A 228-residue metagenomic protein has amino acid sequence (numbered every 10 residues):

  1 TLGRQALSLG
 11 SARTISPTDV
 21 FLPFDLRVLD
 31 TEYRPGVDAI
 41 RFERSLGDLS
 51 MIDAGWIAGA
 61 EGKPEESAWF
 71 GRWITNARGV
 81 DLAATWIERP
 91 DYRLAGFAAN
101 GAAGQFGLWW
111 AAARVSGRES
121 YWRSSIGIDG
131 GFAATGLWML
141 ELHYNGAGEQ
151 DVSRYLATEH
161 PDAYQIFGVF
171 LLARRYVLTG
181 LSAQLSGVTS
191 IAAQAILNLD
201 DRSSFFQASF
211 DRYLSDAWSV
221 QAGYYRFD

Functional and structural regions predicted by a protein language model:
T1, I40-R44, G71-T75, F97-G101 (+4 more regions): Residues on the lipid-exposed face of transmembrane beta-strands in outer-membrane beta-barrel proteins
T1, L49-I52, A77-A84, Q105-W109 (+3 more regions): Repeated loop/turn-to-beta-strand initiation elements of outer-membrane beta-barrel proteins
T1-M51, I57: Outer membrane beta-barrel
R4-S8, W56-A60, A77, W86-P90 (+5 more regions): Transmembrane beta-strands of outer-membrane beta-barrel pores
R13-D19, K63-F70, A95-F97, E119-S125 (+3 more regions): Outer-membrane beta-barrel translocator domains and adjoining extracellular loop/strand segments of Gram-negative
D25-V28, A58-G59, W69-F70, V115 (+3 more regions): Extracellular loop and loop/strand-boundary signature of outer-membrane beta-barrel proteins
R34-D38, E65-W69, N76-R78, D91-A95 (+3 more regions): Residues that define the transmembrane beta-barrel architecture of outer-membrane proteins
A98, G107-Q184, A192-A195: Extracellular/periplasmic loop regions
